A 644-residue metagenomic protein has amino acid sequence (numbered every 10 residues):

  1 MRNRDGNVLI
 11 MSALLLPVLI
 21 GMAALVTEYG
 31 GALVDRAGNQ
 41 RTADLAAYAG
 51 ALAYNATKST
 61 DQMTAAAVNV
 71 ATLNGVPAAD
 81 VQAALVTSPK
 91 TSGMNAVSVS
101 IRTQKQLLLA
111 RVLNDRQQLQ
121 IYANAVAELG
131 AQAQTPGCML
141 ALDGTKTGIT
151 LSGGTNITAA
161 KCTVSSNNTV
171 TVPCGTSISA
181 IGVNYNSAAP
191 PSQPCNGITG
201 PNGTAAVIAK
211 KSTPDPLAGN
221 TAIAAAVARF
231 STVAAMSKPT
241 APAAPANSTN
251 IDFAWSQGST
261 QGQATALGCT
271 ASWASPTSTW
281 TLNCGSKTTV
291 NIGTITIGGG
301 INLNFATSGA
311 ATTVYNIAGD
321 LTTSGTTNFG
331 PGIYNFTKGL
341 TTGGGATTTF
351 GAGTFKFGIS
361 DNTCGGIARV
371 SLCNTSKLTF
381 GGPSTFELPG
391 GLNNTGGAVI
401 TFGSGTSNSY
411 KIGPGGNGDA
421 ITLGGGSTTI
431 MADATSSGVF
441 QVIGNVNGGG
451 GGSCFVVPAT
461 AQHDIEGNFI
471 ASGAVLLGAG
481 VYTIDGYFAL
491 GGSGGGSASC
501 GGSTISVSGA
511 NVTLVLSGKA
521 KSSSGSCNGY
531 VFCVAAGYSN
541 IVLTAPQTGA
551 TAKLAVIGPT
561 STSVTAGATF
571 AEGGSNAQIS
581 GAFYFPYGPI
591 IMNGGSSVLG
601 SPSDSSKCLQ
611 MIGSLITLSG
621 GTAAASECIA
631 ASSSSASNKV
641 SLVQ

Functional and structural regions predicted by a protein language model:
M1-D5, I10: N-terminal leader/signal peptides at the extreme start of proteins
S12-T27, R41: Alpha-helical hydrophobic helix detector
M22-G38, V164, A180: Transmembrane signal-anchor/signal-peptide helices with a preference for the extracytoplasmic
L33-R41, L45-L107, L129, Y185-S187 (+2 more regions): Short amphipathic secondary-structure patches
A47, T64-V68, Y122, K161 (+1 more regions): Extracytoplasmic/secreted envelope proteins and their assembly/folding machinery, especially bacterial periplasmic
L85-V86, L109-N114, G595: Short beta-alpha junctions and helix-cap segments that line functional grooves
N95-T135: Small-polar (Ser/Thr/Gly)-enriched, low-hydrophobicity segments that adopt extended beta-strand/coil conformations
A133-N593, V598-Q644: Primarily marks folded extracellular/lumenal domains of secretory and cell-surface proteins
